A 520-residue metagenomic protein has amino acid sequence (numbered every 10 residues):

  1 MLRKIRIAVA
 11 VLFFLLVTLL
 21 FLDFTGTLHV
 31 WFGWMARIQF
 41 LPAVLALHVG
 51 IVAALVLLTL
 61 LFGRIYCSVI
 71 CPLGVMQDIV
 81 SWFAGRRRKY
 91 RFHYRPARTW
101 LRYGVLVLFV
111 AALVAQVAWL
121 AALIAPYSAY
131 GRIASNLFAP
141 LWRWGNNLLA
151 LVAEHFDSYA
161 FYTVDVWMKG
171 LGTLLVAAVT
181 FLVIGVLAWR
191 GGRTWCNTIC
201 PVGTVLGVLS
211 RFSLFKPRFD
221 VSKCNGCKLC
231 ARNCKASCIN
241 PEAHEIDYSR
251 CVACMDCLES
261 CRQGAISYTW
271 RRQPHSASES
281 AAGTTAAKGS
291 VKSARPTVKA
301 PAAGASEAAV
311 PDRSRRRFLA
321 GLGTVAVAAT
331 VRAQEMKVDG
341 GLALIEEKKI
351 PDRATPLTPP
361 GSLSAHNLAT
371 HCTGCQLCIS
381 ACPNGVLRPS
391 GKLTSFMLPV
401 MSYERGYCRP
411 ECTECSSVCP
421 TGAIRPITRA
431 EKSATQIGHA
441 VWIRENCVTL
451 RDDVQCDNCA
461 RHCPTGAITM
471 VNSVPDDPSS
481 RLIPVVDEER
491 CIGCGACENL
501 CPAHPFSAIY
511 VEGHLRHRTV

Functional and structural regions predicted by a protein language model:
M1-H244, S249-R250, D256-V520: Non-ligating segments of multi-cofactor redox enzymes
